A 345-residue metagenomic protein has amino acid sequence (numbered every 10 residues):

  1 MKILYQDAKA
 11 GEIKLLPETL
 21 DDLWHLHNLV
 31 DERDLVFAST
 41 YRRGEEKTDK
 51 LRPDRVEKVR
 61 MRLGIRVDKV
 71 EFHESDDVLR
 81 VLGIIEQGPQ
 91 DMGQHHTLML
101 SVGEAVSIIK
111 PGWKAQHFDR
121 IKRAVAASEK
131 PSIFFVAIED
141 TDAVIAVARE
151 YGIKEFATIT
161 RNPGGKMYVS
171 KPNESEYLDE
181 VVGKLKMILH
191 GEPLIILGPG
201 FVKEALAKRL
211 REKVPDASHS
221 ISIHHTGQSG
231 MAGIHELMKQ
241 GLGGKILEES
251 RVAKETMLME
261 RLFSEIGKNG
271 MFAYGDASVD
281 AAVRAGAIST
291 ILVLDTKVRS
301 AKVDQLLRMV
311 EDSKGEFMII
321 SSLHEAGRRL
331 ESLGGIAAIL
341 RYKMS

Functional and structural regions predicted by a protein language model:
M1-S345: Terminal alpha-helical anchor/extension segments at protein ends
